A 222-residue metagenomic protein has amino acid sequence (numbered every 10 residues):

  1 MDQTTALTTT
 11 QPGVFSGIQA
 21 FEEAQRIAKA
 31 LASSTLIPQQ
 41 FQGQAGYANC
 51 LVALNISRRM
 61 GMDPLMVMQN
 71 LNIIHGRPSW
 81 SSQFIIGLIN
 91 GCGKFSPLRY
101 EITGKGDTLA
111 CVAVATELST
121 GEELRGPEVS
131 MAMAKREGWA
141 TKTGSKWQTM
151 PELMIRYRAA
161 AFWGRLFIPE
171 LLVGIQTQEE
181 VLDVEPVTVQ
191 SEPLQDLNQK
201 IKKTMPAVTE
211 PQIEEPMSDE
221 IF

Functional and structural regions predicted by a protein language model:
M1-F222: Polyanion-binding surfaces on beta-sheet-dominated domains and ring/shell assemblies
